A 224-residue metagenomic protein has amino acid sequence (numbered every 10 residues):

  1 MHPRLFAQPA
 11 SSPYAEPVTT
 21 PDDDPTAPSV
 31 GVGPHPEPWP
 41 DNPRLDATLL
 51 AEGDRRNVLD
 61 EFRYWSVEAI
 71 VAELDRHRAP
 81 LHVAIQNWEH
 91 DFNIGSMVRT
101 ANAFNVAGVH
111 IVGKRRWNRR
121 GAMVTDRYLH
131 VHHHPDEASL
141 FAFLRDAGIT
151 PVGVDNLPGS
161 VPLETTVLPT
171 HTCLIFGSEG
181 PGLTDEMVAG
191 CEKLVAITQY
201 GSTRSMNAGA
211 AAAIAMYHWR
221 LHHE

Functional and structural regions predicted by a protein language model:
M1-E224: Post-transcriptional modification and biogenesis factors for structured RNAs of the translation apparatus
